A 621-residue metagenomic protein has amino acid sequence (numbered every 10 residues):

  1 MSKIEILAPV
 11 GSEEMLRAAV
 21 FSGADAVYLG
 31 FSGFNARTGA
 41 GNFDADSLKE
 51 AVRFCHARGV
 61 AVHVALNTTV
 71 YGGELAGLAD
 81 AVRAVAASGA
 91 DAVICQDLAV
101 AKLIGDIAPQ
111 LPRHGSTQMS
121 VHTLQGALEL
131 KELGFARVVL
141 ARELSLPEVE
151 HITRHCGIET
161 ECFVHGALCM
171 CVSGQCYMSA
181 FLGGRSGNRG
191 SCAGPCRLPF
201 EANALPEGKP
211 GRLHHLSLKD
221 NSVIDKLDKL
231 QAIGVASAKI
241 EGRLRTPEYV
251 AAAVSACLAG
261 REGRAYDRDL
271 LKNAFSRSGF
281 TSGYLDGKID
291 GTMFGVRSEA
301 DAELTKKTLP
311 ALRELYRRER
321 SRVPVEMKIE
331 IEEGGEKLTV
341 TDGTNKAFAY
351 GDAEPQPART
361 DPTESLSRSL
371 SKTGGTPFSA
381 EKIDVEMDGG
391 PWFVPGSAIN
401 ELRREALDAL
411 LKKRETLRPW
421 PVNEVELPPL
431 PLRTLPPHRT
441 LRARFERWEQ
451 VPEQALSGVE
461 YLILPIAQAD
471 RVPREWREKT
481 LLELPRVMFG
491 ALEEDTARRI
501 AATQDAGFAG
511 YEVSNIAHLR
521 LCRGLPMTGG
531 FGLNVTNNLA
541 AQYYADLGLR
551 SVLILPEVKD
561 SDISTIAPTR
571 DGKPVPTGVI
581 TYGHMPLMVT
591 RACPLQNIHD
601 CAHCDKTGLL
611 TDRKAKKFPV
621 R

Functional and structural regions predicted by a protein language model:
S2-V121, L140, E148-S237, L244-Y543 (+1 more regions): Active-site pocket-lining/capping segments in soluble small-molecule metabolic enzymes
A136: Long, basic N-terminal domains or extensions that often function in RNA/ssDNA interaction or organelle/cellular
